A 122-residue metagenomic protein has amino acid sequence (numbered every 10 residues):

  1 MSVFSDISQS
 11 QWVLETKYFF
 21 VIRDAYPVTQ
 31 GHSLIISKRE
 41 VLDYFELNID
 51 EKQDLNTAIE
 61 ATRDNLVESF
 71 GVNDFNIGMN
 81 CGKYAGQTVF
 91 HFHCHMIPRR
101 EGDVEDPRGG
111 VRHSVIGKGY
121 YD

Functional and structural regions predicted by a protein language model:
M1-D122: HIT superfamily nucleotide-processing domains
